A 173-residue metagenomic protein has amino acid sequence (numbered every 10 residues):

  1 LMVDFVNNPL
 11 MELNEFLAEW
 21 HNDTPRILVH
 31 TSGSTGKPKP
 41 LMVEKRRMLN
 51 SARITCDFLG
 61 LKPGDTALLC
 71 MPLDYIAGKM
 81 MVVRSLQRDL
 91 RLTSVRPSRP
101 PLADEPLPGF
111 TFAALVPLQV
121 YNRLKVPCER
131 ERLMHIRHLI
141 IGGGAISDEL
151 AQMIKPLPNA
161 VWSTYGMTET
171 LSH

Functional and structural regions predicted by a protein language model:
L1-E19, C128, L139: ANL superfamily adenylate-forming
L1-M11, K39-M42, R91-P97: Short beta-strand->loop structural element characteristic of the AMP-binding/adenylate-forming
E12-H30, P63-T66: Conserved pre-ATP/AMP-binding loop-to-beta segment of ANL
R26-R53, G60: Conserved AMP-binding A3 loop
T31-S34, A67, V82, A113 (+2 more regions): Conserved S/T- and glycine-rich ATP-binding loop of Class I adenylate-forming
E44-N50, T66-N122: AMP-binding/adenylate-forming
D57-L61, E129-R132: Glycine-rich helix-loop-beta junction characteristic of Rossmann-like nucleotide cofactor-binding loops
V126-H173: Gly/Ser/Thr-rich phosphate-binding loop
